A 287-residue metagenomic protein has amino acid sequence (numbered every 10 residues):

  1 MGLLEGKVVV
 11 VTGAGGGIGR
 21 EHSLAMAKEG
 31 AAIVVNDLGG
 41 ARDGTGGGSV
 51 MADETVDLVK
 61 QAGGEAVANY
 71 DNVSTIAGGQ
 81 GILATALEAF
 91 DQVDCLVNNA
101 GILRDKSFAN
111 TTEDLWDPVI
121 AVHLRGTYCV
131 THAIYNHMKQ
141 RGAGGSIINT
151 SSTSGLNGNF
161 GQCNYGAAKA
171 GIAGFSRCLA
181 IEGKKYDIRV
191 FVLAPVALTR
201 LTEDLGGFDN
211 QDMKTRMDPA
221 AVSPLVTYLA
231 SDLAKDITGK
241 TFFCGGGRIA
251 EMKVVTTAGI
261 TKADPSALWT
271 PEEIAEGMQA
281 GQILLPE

Functional and structural regions predicted by a protein language model:
L3-V35: Canonical Rossmann dinucleotide-binding motif of NAD(H)/NADP(H)-dependent dehydrogenases/reductases, specifically
E5, A62-E65, T85-N98, R104 (+2 more regions): A glycine-rich helix->loop->beta "capping" turn within Rossmann-like NAD(P)(H)-dependent oxidoreductase domains
V59, S107-F108, T112-I120: Substrate-binding pocket helix/loop in short-chain dehydrogenase/reductase
A121, G155-G158, C163-G171: The catalytic Tyr-X3-Lys active-site helix of short-chain dehydrogenase/reductase
T131, A168, S176: Active-site helix of classical SDR
S152: Residue(s) in the substrate-gating loop at a strand-loop-helix junction that position the organic substrate next
V192, D212-E287: C-terminal helical subdomain
